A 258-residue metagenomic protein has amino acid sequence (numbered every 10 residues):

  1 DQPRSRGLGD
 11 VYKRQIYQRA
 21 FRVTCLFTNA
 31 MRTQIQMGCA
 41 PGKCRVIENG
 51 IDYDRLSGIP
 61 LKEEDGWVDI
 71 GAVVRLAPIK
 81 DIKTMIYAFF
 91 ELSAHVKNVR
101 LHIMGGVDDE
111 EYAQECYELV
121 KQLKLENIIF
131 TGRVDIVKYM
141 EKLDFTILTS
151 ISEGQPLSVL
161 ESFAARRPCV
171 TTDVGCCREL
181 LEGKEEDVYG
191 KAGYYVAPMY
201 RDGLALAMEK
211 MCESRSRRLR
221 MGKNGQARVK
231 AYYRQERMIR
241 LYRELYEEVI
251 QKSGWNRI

Functional and structural regions predicted by a protein language model:
D1-Y12: Single conserved hydrophobic/aromatic residue that forms the stacking wall/gate of nucleotide- or nucleobase-binding
N29, G50: Carbohydrate-associated surface elements
I51, V73, R100-Q114: Glycosyltransferase donor-sugar binding loop
A72, A77-E91, E111-Q114, D202-G203: A conserved mid-protein helix/loop that constitutes part of the nucleotide-sugar donor-binding site
Q114-R133: Nucleotide-activated donor-binding/catalytic signature segment of Leloir-type glycosyltransferases, i.e., the conserved
I151: Aromatic "clamp/platform" in nucleotide-sugar-dependent glycosyltransferases that forms part of the donor/acceptor
P168-T171, G175-E182: Short hydrophobic beta-strand element within catalytic cores of glycosyltransferases and related nucleotide-activated
G183-R201, K210-R215: Conserved acidic donor-binding segment of nucleotide-sugar-dependent glycosyltransferases
